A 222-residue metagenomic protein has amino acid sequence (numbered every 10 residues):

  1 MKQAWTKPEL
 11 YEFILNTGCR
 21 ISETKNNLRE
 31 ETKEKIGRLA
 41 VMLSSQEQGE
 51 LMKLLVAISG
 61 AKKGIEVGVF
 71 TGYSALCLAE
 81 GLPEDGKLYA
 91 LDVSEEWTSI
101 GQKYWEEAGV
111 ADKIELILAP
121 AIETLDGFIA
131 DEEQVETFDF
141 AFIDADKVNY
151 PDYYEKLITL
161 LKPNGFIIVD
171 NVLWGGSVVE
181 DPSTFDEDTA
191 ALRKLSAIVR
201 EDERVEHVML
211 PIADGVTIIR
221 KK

Functional and structural regions predicted by a protein language model:
M1-F140, K147-I168, V172-K222: A short alpha-helical cap/connector motif
